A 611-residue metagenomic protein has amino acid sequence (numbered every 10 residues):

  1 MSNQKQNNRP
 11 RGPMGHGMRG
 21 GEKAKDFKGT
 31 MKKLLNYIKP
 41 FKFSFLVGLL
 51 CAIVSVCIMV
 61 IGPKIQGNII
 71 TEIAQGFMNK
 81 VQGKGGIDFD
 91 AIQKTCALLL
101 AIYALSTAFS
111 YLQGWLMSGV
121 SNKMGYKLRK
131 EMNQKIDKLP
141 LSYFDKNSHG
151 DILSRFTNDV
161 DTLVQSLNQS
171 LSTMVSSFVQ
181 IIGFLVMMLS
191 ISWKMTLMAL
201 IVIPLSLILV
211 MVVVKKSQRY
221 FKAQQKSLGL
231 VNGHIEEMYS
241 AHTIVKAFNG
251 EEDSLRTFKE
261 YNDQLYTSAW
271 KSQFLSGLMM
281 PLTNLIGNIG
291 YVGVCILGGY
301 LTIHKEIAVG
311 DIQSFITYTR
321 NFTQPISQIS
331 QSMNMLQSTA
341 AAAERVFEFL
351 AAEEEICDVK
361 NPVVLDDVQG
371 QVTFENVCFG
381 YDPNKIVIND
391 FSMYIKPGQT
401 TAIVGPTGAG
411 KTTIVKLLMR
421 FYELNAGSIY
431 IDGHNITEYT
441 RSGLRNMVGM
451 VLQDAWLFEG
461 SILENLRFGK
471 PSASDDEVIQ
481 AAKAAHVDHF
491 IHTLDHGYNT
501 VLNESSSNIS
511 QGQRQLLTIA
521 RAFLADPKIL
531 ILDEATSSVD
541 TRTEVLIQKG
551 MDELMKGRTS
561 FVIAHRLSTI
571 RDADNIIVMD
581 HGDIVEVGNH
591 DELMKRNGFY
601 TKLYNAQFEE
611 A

Functional and structural regions predicted by a protein language model:
H16-E22, N122, K130-S154, N158-V160 (+7 more regions): Short intracellular "coupling" helices and adjacent cytoplasmic loop segments at the cytosolic face of multi-pass
T30, I38, I70, M117 (+2 more regions): Juxtamembrane loop-to-helix connectors within ABC transporter transmembrane domains
P40, L141-S142, V160-L167, L171 (+6 more regions): An intracellular "coupling" helix at the cytosolic face of ABC transporter transmembrane type-1 domains
S44-C57, N68, Q169-A223, V294-I307 (+1 more regions): Transmembrane helices of ABC transporter permease
F45-F109, S190-K194, K305-V309: Transmembrane helix-loop-helix hairpins at lipid-water interfaces of multipass membrane proteins, especially the type-1
L99-S106, S110, I203-M211, S276-G290 (+2 more regions): Hydrophobic alpha-helical segments in the permease module
S118, S227, G250, F274 (+3 more regions): Cytosolic ends of transmembrane helices, especially the final helix of ABC transmembrane type-1 domains
A351, C357-V359, L365-A611: ABC-type nucleotide-binding domain
